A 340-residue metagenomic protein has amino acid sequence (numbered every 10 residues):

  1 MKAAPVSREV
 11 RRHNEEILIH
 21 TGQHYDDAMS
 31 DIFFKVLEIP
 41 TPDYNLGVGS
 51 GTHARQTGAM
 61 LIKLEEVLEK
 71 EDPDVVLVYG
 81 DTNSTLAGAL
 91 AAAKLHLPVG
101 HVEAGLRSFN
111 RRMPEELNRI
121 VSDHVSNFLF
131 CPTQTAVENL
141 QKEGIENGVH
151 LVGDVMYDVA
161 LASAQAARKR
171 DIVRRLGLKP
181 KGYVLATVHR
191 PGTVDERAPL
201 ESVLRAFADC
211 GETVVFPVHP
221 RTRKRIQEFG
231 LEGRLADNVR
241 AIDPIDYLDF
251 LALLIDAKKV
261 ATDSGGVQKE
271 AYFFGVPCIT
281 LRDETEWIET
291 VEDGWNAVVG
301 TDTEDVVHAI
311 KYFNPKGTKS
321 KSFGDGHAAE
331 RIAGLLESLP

Functional and structural regions predicted by a protein language model:
M1-R11, I32-F33, N45-G144: Active-site and donor-binding regions of nucleotide-sugar-utilizing enzymes
G22-D43, F229: N-terminal beta-loop-helix "entrance" segment that forms/cooperates in small-molecule cofactor or anionic ligand
Q23, D31, R168-D256: Donor-nucleotide binding loops and adjacent catalytic segments primarily of GT-B fold Leloir glycosyltransferases
H24-A28, G47, V125-D195, V299: A nucleotide-sugar donor-handling region in carbohydrate enzymes
F34, T135, A297-P340: Leloir-type glycosyltransferase catalytic cores
V67-D74, L178-K179, D256, L339: Glycine-rich phosphate-binding loop signature in dinucleotide/nucleotide-binding domains
V78-Y79, L90, H101-V102, L129 (+1 more regions): A donor-sugar binding/catalytic signature common to diverse glycosyltransferases and related nucleotide-sugar
F273-N314: Catalytic binding pocket for nucleotide-activated donors in carbohydrate/polymer assembly enzymes
